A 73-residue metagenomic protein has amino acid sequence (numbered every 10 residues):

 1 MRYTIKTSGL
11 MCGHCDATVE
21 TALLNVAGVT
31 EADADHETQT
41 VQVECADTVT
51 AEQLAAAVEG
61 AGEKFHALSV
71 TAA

Functional and structural regions predicted by a protein language model:
M1-A73: Flexible metal-binding regulatory segments at protein termini and peripheral loops
